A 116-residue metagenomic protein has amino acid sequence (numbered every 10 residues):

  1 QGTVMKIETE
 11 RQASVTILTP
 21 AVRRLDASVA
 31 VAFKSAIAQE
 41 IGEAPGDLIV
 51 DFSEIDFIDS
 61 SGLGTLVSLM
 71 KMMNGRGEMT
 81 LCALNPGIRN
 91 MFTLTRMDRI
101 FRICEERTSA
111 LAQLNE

Functional and structural regions predicted by a protein language model:
Q1-L18: Short beta-strand/loop segment at the start of cytosolic alpha/beta domains
P20-V22: Flexible glycine-/small-residue-rich
R24-F101: Amphipathic alpha-helical interaction surfaces in cytosolic regulatory modules
P86, T108-S109: Acidic phosphotransfer microenvironment of two-component signaling modules
R102-E106: Short acidic-hydrophobic, aromatic-tinged amphipathic segments that line or gate anion-handling sites
L114-E116: A short, charged, amphipathic alpha-helix used as a generic interaction element across diverse proteins
